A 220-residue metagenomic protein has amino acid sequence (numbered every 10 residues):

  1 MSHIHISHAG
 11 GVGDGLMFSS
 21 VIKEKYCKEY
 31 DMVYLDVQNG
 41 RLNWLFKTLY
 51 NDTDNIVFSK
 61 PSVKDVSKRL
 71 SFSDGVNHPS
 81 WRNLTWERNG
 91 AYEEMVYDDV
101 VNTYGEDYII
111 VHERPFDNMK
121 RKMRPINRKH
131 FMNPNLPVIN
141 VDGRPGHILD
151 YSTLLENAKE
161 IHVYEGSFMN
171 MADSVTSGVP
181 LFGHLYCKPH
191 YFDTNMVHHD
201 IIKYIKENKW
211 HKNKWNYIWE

Functional and structural regions predicted by a protein language model:
M1-E220: Catalytic machinery of carbohydrate-active enzymes, primarily nucleotide-sugar-dependent glycosyltransferases
